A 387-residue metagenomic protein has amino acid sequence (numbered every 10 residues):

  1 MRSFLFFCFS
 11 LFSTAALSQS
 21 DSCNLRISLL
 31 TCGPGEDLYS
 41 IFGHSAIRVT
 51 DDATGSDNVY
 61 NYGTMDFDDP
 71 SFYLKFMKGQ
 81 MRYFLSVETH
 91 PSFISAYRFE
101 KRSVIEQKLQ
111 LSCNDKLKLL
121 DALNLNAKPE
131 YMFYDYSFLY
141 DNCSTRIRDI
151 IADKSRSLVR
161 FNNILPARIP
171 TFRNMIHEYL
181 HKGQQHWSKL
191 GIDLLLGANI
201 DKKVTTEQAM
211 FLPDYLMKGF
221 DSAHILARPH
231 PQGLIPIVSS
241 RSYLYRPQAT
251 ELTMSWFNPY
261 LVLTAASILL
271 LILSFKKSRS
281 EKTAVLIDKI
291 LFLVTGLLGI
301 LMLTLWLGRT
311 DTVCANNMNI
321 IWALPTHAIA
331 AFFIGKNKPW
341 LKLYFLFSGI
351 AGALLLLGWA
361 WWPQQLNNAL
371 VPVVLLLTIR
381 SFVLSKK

Functional and structural regions predicted by a protein language model:
M1-S20, K387: Bacterial Sec-dependent N-terminal signal peptides
F4, D57-V59, E106-K108: Well-ordered beta-strand positions in beta-sheet-rich domains
Q19-D21, L38, A249-E251: Alpha-helical membrane-anchoring segments
C23-K101: Glycine-rich catalytic cores of cysteine/serine-nucleophile enzymes that process amide/ester linkages in cell-envelope
D66-S157: A cross-kingdom signal targeting lumenal/periplasmic-facing segments of multi-pass membrane and secretory-pathway
L125-F332, K336-K387: Activation targets extended, charge/polar-rich intrinsically disordered C-terminal tails
